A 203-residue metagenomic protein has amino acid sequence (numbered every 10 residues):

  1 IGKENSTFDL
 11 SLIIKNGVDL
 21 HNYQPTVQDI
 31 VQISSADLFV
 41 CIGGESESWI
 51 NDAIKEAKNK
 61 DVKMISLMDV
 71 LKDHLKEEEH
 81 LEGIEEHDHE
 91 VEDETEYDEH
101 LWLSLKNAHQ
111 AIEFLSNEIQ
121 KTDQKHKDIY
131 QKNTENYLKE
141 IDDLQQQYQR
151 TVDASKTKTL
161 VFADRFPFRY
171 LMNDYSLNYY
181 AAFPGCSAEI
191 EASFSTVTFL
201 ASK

Functional and structural regions predicted by a protein language model:
I1-K203: Extracytoplasmic metal-acquisition and chelation regions
